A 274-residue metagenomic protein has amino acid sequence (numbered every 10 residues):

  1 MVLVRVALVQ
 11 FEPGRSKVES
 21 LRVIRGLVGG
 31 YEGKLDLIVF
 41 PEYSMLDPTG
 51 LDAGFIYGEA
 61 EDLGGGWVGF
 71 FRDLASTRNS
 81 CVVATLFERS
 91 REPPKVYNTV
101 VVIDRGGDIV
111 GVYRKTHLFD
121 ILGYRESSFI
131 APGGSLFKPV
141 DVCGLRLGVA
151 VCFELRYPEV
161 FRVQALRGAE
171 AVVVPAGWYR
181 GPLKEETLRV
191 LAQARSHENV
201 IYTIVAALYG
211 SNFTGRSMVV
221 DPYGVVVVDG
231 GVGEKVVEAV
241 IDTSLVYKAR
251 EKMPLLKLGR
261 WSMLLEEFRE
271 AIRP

Functional and structural regions predicted by a protein language model:
L3-R15, V39, V112, P139 (+2 more regions): Active-site-proximal beta-strand elements of phosphoester/diester hydrolases
R5, G33-K34, R146, G168: Short loop/turn motifs at secondary-structure junctions
V9, F137, A150-C152, A171 (+3 more regions): Non-catalytic interaction/Regulatory regions outside core domains
K17, R22, G26-G106, V112 (+1 more regions): Cys-nucleophile CN-hydrolase/nitrilase-fold catalytic domain and related Cys-dependent amidase chemistry that acts on
E61-V83, R156-V237: CN hydrolase (nitrilase-like) catalytic-core segments centered on the catalytic cysteine and neighboring Lys/Glu
A84-L86, T99-V102, K138-V140, S217-V219 (+1 more regions): Short beta-strand scaffold segments in enzyme catalytic cores
R91-R167, R180-V190, K252-L255: Active-site catalytic loop in hydrolytic enzyme cores
V112, L208-P274: C-terminal beta-strand edge segments of enzyme domains
